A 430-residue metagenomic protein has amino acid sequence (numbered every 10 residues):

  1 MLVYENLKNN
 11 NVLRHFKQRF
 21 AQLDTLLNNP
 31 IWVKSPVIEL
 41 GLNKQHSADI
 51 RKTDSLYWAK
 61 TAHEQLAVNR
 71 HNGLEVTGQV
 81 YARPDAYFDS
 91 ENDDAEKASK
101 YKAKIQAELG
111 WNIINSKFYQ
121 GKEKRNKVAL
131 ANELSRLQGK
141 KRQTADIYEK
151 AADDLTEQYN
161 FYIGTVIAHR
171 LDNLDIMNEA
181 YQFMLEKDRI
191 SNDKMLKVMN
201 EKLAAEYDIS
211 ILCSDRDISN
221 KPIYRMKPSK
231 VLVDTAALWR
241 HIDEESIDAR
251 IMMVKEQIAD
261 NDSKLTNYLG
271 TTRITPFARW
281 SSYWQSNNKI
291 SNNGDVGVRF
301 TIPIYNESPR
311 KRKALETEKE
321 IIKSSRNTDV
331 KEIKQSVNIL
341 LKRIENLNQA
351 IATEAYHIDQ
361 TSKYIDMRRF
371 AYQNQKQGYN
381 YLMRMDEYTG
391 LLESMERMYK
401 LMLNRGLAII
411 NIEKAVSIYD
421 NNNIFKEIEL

Functional and structural regions predicted by a protein language model:
M1-L42, D208, D215, S229-R240 (+1 more regions): Acidic, low-complexity, intrinsically disordered peripheral segments
N6, N28-G73, N192, R216-A278 (+1 more regions): Amphipathic alpha-helical coiled-coil scaffold segments and their short linker/junction regions
K8, V12-I38, Y81-Q138, L174-A180 (+4 more regions): A subset of solvent-exposed loop/turn segments in beta-rich extracellular surface proteins, enriched in glycine
N9, E39-D49, T53, G121-V128 (+17 more regions): Amphipathic alpha-helical coiled-coil segments and their boundaries
N43-D49, S55-T77, R83-K127, K140-T144 (+4 more regions): A glycine-/polar-enriched beta->alpha junction
I113-K117, G121-K124, Q138, R142 (+8 more regions): Outer-membrane pore/translocation modules
V128-A131, S135-S210, Q349-D420: Charged, solvent-exposed structural "stalk/scaffold" segments of large extracytoplasmic/peripheral assemblies
A249, M253-S263, L269-T271, T275-S394: Intrinsically disordered, low-complexity segments enriched in Gly and acidic/Ser/Thr residues that form flexible
